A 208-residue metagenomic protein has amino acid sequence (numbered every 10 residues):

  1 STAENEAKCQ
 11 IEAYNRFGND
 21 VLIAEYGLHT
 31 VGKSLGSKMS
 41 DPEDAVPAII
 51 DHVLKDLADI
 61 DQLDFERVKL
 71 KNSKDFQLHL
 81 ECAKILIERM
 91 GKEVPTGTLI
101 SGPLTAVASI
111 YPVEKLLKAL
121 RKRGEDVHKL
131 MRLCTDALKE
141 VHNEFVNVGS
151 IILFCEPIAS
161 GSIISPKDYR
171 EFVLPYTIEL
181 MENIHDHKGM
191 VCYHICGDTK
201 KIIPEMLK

Functional and structural regions predicted by a protein language model:
S1, C9, A13, D20 (+3 more regions): Active-site loop segments of alpha/beta catalytic cores
A13, G18, T30-G32: Active-site substrate-recognition loop segments, prototypically the cytochrome P450 B′-helix/B-C loop
V31-D44: Glycine-rich loop at the start of a catalytic domain that most often binds anionic cofactors/ligands
P42-D56: A charged helix-plus-loop insertion that forms the helical arch/lid used to bind and gate nucleic-acid substrates
K55-F65, C155-E156: Short, basic/glycine-rich phosphate-binding loops at helix/coil junctions that contact nucleotide phosphates
